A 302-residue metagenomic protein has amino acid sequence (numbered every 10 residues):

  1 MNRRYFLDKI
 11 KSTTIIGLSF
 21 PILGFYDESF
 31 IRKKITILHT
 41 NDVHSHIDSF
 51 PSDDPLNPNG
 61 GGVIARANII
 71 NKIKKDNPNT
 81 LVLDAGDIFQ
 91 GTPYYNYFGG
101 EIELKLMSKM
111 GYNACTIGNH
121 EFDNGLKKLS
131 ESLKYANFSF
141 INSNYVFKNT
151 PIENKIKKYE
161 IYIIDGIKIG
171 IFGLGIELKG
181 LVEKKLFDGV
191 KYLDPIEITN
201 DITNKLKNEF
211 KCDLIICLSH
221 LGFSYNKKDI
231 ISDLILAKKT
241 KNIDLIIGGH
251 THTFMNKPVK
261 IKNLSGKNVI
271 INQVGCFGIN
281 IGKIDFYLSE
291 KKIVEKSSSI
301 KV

Functional and structural regions predicted by a protein language model:
R3-V302: Acidic, metal/ion-coordinating pockets
